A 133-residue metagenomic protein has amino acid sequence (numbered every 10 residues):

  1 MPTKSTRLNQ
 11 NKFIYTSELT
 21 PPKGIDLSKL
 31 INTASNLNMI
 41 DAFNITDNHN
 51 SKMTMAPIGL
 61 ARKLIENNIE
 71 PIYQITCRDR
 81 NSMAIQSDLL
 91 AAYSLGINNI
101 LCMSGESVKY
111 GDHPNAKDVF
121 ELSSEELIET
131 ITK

Functional and structural regions predicted by a protein language model:
M1-T20, G24: N-terminal amphipathic alpha-helix/helix-capping segment at the start of soluble metabolic enzymes
Y15-L19, D41-I45, P71-I75, I100-C102: Hydrophobic faces of well-ordered beta-strands that scaffold small-molecule active sites in alpha/beta enzyme cores
L19-K23, D47-S51, C77-D79, S104-V108: Active-site-proximal loop/turn and secondary-structure-junction residues that shape catalytic pockets, frequently
K23-N36, P57, M83-L89: Short, acidic/polar
D41-L60, V108-V119: Glycine-rich, proline-tolerant flexible connector loops at the mouths of alpha/beta enzymes
S51-Q74, V119-K133: Alpha-helix-loop-beta-strand connector modules within alpha/beta enzyme cores
N81, I85-V108: A generic, well-ordered mixed alpha/beta core segment in the N-terminal half of proteins
N99-K133: Conserved anion-binding
